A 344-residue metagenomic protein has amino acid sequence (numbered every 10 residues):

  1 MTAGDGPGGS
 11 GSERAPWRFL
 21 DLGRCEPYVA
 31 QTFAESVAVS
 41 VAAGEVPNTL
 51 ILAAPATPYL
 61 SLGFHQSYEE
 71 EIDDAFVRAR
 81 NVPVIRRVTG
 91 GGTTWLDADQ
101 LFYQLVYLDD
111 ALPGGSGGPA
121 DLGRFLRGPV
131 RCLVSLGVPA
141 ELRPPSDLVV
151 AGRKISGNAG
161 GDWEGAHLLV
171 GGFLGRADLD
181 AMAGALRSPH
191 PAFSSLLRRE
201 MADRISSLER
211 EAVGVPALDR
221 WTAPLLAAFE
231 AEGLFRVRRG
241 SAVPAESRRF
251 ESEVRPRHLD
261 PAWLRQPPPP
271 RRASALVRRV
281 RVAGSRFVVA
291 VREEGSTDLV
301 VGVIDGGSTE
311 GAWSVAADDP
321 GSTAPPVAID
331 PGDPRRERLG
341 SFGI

Functional and structural regions predicted by a protein language model:
T2-E71, A75, H190-A192, R199-V288 (+2 more regions): Active-site loop/lid in soluble adenylation, ligation, and acyl-transfer enzymes
I51-A53, S61-G63, P83-I85, W95 (+1 more regions): Short, conserved beta-strand segments within well-ordered enzyme catalytic domains that often line or immediately flank
A56, Q66, V88, L105-D109: Short, histidine-centered active-site or binding-site loop motifs used for metal coordination, general acid-base
T57, S67, D162, D180 (+1 more regions): Short, glycine-/Ser/Thr-/acidic-enriched flexible segments
Y59, R86-V88, R153: Short glycine- and Lys/Arg-enriched binding-loop motifs that mark or flank ligand-binding interfaces
F64-T93: Short, His- and charge-rich active-site/binding loops that engage polyanionic ligands
T94, A98-W221, L225-A228, R255-V303: Catalytic beta-strand/loop module used to bind and position nucleotide/cofactor moieties in cofactor-attachment
L208, E293-I344: Active-site- and interface-proximal helix/loop "cap" or "latch" segments in soluble metabolic and energy-transducing
